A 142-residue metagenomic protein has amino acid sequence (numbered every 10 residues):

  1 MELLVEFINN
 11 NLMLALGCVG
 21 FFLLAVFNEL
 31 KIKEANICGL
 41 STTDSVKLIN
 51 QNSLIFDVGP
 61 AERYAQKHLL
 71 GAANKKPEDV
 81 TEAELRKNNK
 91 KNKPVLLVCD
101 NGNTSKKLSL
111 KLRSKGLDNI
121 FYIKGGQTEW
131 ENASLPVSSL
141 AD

Functional and structural regions predicted by a protein language model:
M1-C38, Q51, A61-P94, D100-D142: Rhodanese-like catalytic fold shared by cysteine-dependent sulfurtransferases and DSP/PTP-type phosphatases
G39-F56: Membrane-cytosol interface motif
